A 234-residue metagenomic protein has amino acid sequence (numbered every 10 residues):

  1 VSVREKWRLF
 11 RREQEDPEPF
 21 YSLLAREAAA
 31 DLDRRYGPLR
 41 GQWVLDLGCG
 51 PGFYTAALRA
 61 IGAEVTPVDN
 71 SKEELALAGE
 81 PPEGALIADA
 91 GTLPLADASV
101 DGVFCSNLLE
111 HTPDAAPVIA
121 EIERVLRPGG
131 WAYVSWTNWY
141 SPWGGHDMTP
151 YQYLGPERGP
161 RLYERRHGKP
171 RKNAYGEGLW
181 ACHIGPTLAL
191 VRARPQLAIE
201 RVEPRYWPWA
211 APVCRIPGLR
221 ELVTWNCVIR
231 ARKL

Functional and structural regions predicted by a protein language model:
V1-T92, G102, T224-C227: Conserved N-terminal segment of class I S-adenosyl-L-methionine
G52, P113-P117, G144: Short N-terminal helix/helix-N-cap motif within the alpha/beta-hydrolase-1
C105-L108: A short beta-strand submotif of the Rossmann-like class I SAM-dependent methyltransferase core that lines
A116-P128: A short glycine-rich, Lys/Arg-flanked "PGG" loop and its adjoining helix->strand segment in the class I
W131-P160: Conserved class I S-adenosyl-L-methionine
E177-P195: Short alpha-helix
P195, I216-L234: Core SAM-dependent methyltransferase catalytic element
Q196-P208: Conserved S-adenosyl-L-methionine
